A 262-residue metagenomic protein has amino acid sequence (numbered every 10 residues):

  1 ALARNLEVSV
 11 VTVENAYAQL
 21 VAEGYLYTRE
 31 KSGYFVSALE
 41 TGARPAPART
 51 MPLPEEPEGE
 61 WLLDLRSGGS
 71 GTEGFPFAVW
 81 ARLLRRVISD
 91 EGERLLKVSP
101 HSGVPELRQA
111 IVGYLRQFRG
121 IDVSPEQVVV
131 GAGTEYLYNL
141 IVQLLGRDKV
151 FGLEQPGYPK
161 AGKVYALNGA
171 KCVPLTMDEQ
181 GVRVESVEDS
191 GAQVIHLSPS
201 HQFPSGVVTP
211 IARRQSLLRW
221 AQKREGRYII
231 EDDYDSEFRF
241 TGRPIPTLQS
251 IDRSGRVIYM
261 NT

Functional and structural regions predicted by a protein language model:
A1-V87, L96, L107-Q109, T262: N-terminal basic, amphipathic alpha-helical segments
R94-G226, S236-F238, R243-I258: Conserved core of the PLP fold type I
D232-D233: Walker B catalytic acidic pair
